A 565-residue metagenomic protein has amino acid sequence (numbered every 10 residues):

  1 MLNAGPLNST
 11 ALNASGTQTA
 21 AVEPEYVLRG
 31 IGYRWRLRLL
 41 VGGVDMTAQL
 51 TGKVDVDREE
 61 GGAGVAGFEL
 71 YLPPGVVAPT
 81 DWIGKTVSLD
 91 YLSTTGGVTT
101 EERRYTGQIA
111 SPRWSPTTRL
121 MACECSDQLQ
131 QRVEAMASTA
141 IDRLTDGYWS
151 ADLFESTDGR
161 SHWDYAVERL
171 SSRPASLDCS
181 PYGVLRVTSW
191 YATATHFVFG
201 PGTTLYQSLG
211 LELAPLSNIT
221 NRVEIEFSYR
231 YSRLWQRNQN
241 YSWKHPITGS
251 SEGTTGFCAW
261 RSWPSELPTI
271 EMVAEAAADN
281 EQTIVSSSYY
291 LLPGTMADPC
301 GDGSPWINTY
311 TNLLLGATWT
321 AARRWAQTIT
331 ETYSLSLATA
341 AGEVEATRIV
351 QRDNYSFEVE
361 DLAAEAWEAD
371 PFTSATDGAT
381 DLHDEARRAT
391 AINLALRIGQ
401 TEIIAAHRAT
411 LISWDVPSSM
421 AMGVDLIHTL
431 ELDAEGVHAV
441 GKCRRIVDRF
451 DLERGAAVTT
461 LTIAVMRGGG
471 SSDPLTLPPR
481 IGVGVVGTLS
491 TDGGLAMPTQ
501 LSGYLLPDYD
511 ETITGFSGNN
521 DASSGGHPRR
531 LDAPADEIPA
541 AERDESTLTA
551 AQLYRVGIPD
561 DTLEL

Functional and structural regions predicted by a protein language model:
M1-P24, T118-C125, E134, I307-R388 (+1 more regions): Acidic, low-complexity/disordered segments
L2-D142, S150-P181, R186-E212, I219 (+7 more regions): Assembly/oligomerization scaffold segments
L28-G30, E102, D384-I392: Intrinsic-disorder-associated interaction segments
V56-A66, A386-L411: Short, basic/aromatic beta-hairpin or loop at an interaction surface
A140-T145, E402-A405: Short amphipathic alpha-helical segments, especially helix-boundary/capping motifs
N221-V223, A395-T401, C443: Short, Φ-rich (hydrophobic/aromatic) sequence segments
E224-Y229: Phosphate-rich ligand and nucleic-acid binding surfaces
